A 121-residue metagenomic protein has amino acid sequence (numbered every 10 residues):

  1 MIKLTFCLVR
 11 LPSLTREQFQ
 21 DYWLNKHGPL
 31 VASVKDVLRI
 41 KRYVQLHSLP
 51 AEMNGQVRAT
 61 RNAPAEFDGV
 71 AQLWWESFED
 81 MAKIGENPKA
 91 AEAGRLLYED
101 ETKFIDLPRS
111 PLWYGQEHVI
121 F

Functional and structural regions predicted by a protein language model:
M1-F121: Macromolecular interaction modules
